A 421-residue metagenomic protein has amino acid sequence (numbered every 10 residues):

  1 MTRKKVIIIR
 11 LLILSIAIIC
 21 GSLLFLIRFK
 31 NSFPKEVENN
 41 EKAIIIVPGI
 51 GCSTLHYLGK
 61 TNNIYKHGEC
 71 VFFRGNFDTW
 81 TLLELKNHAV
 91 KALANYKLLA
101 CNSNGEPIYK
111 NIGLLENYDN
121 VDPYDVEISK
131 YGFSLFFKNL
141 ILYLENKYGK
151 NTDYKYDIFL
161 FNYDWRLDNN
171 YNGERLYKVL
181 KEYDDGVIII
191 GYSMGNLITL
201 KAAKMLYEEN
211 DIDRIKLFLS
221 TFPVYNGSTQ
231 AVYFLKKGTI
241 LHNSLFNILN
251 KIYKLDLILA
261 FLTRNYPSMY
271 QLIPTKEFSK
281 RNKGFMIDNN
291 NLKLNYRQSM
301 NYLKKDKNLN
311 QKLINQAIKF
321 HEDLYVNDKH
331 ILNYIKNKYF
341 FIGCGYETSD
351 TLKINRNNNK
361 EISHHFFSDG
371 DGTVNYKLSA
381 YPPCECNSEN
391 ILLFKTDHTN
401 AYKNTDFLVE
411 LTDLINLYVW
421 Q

Functional and structural regions predicted by a protein language model:
M1-A17: N-terminal Sec-pathway targeting helices
A17-R28: Hydrophobic alpha-helical membrane-insertion segments, chiefly the h-region of N-terminal signal peptides
I27-I190, M194-N250, H364, G370-Q421: N-terminal non-catalytic accessory region
V47-I50, T275, G343-C344: Structured loops at beta-to-helix junctions and adjacent beta-edge loops in soluble globular domains
G59-N63, E69, R74, G105 (+6 more regions): Intrinsic-disorder/low-complexity loop/linker signature
K147, E182-Y183, M205, E209 (+5 more regions): Alpha-helix C-cap/termination motif
V224-Q298: Extended catalytic-interface subdomain
R297-Q421: C-terminal subdomain of alpha/beta-hydrolase-fold enzymes, centered on the catalytic histidine and its supporting
